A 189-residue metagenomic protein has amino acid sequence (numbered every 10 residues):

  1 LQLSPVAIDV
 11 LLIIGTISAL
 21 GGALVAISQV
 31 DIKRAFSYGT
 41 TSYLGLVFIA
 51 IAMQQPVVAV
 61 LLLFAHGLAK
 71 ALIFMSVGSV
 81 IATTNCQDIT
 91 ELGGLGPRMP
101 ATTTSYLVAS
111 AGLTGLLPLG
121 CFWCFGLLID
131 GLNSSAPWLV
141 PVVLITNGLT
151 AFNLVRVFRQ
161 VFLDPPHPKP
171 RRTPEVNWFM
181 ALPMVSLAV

Functional and structural regions predicted by a protein language model:
L1-V189: Hydrophobic transmembrane alpha-helices and their helix-loop junctions in integral membrane proteins
